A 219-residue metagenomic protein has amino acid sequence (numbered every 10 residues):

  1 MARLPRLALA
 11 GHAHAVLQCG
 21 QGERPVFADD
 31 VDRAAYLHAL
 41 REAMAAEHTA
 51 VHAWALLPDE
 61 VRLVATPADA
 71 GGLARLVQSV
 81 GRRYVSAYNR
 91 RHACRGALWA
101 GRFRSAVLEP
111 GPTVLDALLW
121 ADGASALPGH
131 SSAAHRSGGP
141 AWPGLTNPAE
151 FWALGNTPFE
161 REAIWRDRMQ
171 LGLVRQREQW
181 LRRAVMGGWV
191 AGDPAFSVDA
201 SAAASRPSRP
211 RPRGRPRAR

Functional and structural regions predicted by a protein language model:
M1-L57, T66-R219: Short Pro-Cys-Gly-centered "Cys-loop" motif that presents a nucleophilic cysteine in a tight turn
R62: Conserved G/P- and acidic residue-centered "switch" motifs that form tight phosphate/ATP-binding loops in soluble
